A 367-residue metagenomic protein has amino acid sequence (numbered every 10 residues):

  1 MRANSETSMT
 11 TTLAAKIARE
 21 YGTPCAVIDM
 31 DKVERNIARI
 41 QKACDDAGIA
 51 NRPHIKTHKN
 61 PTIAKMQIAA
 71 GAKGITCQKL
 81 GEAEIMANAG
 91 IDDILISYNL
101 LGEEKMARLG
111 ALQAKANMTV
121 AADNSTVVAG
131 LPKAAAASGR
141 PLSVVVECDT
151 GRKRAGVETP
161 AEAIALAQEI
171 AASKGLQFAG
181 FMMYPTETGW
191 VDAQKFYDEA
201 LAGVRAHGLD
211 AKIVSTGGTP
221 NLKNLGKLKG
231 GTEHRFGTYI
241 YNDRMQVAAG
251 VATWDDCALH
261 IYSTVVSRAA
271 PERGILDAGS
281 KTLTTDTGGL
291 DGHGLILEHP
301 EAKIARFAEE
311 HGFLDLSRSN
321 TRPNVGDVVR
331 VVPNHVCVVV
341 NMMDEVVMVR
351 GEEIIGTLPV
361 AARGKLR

Functional and structural regions predicted by a protein language model:
M1-A111, L358-R367: A charged N-terminal "starter" segment
V33, K56, M86, V146 (+5 more regions): Conserved, mostly hydrophobic/aromatic
A50, A206-I213, V325, V340-M343: Flexible, glycine/charged-enriched surface loops at secondary-structure junctions
H54-W190: Active-site-proximal beta-alpha core segment in soluble small-molecule metabolic enzymes
S143, D149-T253: Active-site loop/helix belt of alpha/beta enzymes
N221-H299: Active-site loop ensemble at the mouth of alpha/beta enzyme cores that anchors a bound cofactor
A270-R367: C-terminal accessory subdomain/extension
